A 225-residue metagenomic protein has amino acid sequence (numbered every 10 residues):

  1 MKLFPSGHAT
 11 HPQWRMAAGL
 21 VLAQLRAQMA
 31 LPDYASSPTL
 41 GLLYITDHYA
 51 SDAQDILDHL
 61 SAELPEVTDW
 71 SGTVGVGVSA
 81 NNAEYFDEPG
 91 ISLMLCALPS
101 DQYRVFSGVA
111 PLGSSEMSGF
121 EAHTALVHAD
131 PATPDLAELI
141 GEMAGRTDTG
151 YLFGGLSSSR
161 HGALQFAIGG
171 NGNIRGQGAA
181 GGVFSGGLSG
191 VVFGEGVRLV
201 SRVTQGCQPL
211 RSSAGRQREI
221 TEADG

Functional and structural regions predicted by a protein language model:
M1-Q54, H59-A62, V67-G225: Small-residue-enriched flexible segments
